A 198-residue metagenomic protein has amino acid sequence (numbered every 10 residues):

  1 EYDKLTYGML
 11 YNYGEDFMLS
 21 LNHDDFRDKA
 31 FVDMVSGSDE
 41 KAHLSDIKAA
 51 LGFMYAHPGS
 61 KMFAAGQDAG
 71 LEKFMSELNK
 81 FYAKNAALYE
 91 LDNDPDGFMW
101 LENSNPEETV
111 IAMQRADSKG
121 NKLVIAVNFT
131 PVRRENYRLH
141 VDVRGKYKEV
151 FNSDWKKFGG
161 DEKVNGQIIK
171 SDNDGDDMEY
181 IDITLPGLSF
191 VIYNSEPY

Functional and structural regions predicted by a protein language model:
E1-A69, K80-A87, D92-N93, G97-N152 (+1 more regions): Conserved alpha/beta catalytic core and glycan-binding cleft of carbohydrate-active enzymes
E40-S45, E72, N173-Y180: Aromatic- and glycine-enriched glycan-recognition loops and surfaces that form the carbohydrate-binding subsites
M75-L78: Short amphipathic alpha-helical coiled-coil/interface segments
N128-F129, S153, G187, S195: Residues immediately flanking
G145-G175: Trp/Gly-enriched beta-strand surface patches
V164-Y198: C-terminal beta-strand-rich structural cap/linker in extracellular carbohydrate-active enzymes
